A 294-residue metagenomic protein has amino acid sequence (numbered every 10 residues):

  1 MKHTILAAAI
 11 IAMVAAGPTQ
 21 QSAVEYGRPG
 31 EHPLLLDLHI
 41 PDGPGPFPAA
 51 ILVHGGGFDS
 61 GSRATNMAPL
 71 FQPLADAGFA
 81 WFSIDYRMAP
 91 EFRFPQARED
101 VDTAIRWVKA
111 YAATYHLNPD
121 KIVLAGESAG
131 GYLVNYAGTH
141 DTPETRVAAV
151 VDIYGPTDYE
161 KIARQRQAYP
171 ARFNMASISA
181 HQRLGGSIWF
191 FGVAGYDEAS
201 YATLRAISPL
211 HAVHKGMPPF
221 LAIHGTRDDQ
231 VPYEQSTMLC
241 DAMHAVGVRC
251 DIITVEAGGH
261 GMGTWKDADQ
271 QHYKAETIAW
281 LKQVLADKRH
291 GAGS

Functional and structural regions predicted by a protein language model:
M1-I5, A9, D229, Q270: Generic alpha-helix initiation/capping and coil-helix boundary signal
H3, A7-Q21: Bacterial Sec-dependent signal peptides at the C-terminal "C-region" and cleavage site
G17-S294: Alpha/beta-hydrolase superfamily serine-hydrolase fold, recognizing
